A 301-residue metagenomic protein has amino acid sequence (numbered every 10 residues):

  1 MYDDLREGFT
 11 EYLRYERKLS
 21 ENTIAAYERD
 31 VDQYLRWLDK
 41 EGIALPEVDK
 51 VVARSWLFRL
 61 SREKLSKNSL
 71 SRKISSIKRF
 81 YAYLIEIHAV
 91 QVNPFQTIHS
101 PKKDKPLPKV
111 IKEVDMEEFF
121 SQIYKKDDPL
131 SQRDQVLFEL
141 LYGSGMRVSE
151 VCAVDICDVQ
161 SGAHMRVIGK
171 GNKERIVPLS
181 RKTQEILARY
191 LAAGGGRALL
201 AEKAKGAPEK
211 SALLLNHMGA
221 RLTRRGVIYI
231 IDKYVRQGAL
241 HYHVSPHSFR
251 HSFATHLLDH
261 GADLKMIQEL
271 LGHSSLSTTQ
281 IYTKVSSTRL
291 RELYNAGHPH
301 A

Functional and structural regions predicted by a protein language model:
M1-A301: Conserved catalytic core of the tyrosine transesterase superfamily
